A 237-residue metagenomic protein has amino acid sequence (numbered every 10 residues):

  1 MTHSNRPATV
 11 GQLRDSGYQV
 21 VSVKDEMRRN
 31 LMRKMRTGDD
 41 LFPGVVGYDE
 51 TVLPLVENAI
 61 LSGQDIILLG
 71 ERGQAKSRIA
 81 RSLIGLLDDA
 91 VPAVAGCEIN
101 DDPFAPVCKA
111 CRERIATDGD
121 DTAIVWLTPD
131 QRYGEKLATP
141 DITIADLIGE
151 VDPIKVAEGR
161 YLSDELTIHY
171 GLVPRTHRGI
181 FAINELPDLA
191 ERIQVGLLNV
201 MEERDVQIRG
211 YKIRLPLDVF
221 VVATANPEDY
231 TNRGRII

Functional and structural regions predicted by a protein language model:
T2-I237: Conserved ASCE/P-loop NTPase catalytic core
